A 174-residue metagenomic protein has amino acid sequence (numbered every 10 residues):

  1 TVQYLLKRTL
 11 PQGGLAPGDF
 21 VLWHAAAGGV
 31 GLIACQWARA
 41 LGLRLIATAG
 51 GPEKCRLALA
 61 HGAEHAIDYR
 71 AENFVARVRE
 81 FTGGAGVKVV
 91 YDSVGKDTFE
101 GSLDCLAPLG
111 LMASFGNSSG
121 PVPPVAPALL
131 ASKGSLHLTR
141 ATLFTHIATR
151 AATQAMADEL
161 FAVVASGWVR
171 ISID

Functional and structural regions predicted by a protein language model:
T1-E72: Mid-domain Rossmann-like dinucleotide-binding core that forms the NAD(H)/NADP(H) cofactor-binding site
V2, A38, A58, V90 (+3 more regions): Terminal peptide-recognition signature
L22, I67, K88-Y91, A113: N-terminal Rossmann-like NAD(P) cofactor-binding module of classical short-chain dehydrogenase/reductase
G31, C55, V75, F99-E100 (+1 more regions): Short, well-ordered alpha-helical microsegments
L41, D97-V169: Glycine-rich phosphate-binding loop and adjacent beta-alpha segment of Rossmann(oid) nucleotide-cofactor-binding
L59, R79, L130-A131: Alpha4-beta5-alpha5 "output face"
N73-G84: Short amphipathic alpha-helix with an adjacent loop that forms part of the alpha/beta core around
